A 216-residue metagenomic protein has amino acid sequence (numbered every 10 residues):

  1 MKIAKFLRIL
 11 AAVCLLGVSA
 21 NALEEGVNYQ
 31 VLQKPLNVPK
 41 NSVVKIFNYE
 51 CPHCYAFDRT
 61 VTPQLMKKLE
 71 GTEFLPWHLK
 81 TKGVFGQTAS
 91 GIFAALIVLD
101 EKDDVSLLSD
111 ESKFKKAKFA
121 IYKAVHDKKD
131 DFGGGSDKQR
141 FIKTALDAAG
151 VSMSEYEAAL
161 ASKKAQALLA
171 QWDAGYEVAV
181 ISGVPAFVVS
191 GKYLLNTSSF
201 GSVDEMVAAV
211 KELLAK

Functional and structural regions predicted by a protein language model:
I3-K5, L23, N48, K143-K216: C-terminal cap of thioredoxin/glutaredoxin-like
R8-V18: Bacterial N-terminal signal peptides
V18-E24: Sec/Tat signal peptide C-region and signal peptidase I cleavage site
E25-V43: A short beta-strand-turn-helix
N37-P52, F74-H78: Short active-site neighborhood of thiol/selenol oxidoreductases, capturing the structured segment around
K45, A56, T60, Q64 (+9 more regions): Extracytoplasmic/secreted proteins, especially bacterial periplasmic and envelope-associated proteins
C51-F57, F187-V188: The canonical Cys-X-X-Cys-His
Y55-G135: Structural alpha/beta surface segment adjacent to cysteine/selenocysteine redox centers across thiol/disulfide enzymes
